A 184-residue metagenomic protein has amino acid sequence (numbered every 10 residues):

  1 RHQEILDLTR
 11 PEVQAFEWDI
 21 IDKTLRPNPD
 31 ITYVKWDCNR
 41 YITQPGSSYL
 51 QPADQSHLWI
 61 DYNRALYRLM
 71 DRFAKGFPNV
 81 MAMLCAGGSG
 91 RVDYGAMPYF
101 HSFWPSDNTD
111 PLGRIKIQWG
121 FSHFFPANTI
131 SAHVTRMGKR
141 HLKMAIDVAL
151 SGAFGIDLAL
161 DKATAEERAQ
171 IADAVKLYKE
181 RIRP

Functional and structural regions predicted by a protein language model:
R1-A15, D19, I60-K162: Glycan-recognition surfaces
H2-D7, Q44-H57: Active-site-proximal beta-alpha loop/turn segments in soluble metabolic enzymes
E17-P52: Active-site groove signature of glycoside hydrolases
L25, M70-A74, K179: Structural signal for well-ordered, non-membrane alpha-helices
L25-N28, C38, F77, A153 (+2 more regions): A generic secondary-structure signal for well-formed alpha-helical elements
W36-Q44, D54, L58-D61, D71 (+1 more regions): Extracellular polysaccharide-recognition and catalytic grooves
Q44-P45, V92-Y94, R168: Short Asp/Glu-rich motifs
L158-P184: Glycan-recognition and catalytic regions of carbohydrate-active enzymes
